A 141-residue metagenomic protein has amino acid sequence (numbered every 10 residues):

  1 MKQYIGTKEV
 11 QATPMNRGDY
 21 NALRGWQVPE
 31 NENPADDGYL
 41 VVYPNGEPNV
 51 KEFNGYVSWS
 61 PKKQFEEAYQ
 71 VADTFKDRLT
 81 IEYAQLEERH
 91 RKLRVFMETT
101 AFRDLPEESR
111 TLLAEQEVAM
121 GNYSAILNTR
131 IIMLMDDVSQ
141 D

Functional and structural regions predicted by a protein language model:
M1-M97, A125-T129: Motif-centric detector for short Cys/His coordination patterns
N33-P34, S139-D141: Classical N-terminal secretory signal peptides
L93-F96, T100-R103, E107, L127 (+2 more regions): Hydrophobic stripe of amphipathic alpha-helices that form coiled-coil interfaces
E107-V118: Short, charged, amphipathic alpha-helical segments
A119-M135: Amphipathic alpha-helical coiled-coil segments
